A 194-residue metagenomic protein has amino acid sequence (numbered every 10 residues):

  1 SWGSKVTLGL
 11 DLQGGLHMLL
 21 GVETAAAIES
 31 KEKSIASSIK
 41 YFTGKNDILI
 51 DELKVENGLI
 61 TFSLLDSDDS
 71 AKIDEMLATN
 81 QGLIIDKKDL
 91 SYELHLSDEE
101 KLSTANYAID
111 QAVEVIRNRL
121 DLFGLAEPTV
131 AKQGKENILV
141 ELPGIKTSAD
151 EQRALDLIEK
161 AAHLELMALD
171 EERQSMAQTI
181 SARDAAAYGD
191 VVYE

Functional and structural regions predicted by a protein language model:
S1-H17, D190: Hydrophobic alpha-helical transmembrane signal-anchor segments
L20: Arg/Lys-rich, often Gly-containing low-complexity segments of ribosomal proteins
E23-E194: Non-transmembrane, solvent-exposed regions of membrane trafficking/translocation machinery
